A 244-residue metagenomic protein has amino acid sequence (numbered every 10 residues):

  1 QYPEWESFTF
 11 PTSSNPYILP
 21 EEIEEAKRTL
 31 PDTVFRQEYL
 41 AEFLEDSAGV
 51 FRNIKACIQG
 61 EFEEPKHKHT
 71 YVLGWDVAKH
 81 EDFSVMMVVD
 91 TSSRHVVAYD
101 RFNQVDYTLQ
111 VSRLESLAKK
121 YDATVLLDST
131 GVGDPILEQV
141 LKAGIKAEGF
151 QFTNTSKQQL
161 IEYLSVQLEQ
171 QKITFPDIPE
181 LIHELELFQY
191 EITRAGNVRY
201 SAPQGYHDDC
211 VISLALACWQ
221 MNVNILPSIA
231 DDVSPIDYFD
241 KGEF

Functional and structural regions predicted by a protein language model:
Q1-L30, K119, I136-I145: ASCE P-loop NTPase helicase motor core
Y2-P3, V89-R94: Short acidic-glycine loop/turn motifs at beta-strand connectors
F8-P11, Y39, Y99, F150: Hydrophobic residues at beta-strand termini and immediately following loops that shape nucleotide-binding pockets
N15-W75: ATPase catalytic-site recognition across NTP-hydrolyzing enzymes
K66-T91: Gly/Thr-rich phosphate-binding beta-strand-loop-beta motif of the actin/hexokinase/Hsp70
S92-A195, G242-F244: Mg2+-dependent endonuclease catalytic cores in nucleic-acid-processing enzymes, primarily RNase H-like
N197-P227: Acidic, Mg2+-coordinating catalytic module of metal-dependent nucleases/exonucleases that use a two-metal-ion mechanism
C218-F244: Acidic two-metal-ion nuclease catalytic site recognized across multiple nuclease folds, prominently DnaQ/RNase D-T
